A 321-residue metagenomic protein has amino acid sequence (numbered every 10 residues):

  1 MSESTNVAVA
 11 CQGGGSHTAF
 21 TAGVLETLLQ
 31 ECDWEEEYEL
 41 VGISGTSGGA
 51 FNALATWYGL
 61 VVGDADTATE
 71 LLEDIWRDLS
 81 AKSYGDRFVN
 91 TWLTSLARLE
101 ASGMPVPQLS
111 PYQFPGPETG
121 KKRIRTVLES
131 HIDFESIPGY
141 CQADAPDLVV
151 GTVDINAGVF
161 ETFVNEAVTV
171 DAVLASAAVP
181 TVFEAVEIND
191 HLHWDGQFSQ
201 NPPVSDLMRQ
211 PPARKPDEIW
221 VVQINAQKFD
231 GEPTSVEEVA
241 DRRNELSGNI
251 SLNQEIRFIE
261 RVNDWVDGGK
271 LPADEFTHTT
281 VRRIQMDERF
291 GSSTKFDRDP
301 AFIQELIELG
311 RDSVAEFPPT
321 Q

Functional and structural regions predicted by a protein language model:
M1-S44, F51-Q321: Patatin-like phospholipase
